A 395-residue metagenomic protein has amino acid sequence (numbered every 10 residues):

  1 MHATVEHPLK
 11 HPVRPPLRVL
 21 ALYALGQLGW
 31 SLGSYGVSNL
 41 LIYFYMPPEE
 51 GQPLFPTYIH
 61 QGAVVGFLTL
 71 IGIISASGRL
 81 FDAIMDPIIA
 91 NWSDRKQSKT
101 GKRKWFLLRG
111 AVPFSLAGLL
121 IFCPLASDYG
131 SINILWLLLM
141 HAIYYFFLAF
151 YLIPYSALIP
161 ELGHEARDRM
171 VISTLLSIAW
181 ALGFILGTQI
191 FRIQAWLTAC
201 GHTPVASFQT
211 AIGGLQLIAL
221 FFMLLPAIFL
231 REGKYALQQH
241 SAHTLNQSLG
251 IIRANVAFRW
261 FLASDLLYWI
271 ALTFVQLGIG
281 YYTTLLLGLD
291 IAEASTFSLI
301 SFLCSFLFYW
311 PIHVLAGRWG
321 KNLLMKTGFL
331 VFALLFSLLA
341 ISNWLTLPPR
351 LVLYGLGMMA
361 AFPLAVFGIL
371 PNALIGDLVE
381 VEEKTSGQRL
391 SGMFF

Functional and structural regions predicted by a protein language model:
H2-F395: Membrane-embedded alpha-helical bundles of multi-pass transporters/translocases, especially carrier/permease families
